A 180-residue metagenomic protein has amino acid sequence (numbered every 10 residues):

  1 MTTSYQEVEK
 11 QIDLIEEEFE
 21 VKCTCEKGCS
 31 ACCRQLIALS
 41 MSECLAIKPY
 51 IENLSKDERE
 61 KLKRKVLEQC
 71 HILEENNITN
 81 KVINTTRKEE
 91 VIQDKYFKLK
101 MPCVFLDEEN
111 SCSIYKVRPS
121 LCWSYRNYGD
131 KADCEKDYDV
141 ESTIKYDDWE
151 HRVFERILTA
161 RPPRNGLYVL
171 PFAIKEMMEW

Functional and structural regions predicted by a protein language model:
M1-W180: Short loop/turn segments that flank or connect secondary-structure elements
